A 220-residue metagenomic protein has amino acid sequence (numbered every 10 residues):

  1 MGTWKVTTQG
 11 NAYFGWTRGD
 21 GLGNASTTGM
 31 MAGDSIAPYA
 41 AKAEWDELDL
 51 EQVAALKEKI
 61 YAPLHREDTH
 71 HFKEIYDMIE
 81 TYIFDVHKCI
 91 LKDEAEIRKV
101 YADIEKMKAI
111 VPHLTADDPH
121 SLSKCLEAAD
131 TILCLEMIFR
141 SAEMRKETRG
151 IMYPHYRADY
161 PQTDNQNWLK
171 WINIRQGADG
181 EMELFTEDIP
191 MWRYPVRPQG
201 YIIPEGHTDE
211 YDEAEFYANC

Functional and structural regions predicted by a protein language model:
M1: Active-site-adjacent "gating/activation" loops or surface patches in catalytic cores
W4-C220: Glycine- and aromatic-enriched mobile tails/lids
